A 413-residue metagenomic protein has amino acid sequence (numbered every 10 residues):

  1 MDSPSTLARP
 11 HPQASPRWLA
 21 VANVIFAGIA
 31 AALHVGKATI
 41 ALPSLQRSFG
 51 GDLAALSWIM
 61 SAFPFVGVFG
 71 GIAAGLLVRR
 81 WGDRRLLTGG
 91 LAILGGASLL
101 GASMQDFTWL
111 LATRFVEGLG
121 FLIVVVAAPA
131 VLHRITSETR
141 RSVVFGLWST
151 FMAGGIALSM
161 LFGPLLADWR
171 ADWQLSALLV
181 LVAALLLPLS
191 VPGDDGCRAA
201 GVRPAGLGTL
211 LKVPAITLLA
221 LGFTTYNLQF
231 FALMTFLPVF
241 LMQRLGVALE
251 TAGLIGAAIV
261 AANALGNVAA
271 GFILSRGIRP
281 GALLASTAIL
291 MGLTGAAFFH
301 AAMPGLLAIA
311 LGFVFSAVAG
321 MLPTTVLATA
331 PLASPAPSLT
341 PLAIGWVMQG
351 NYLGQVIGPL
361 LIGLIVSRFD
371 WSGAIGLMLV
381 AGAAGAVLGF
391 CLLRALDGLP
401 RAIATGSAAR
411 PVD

Functional and structural regions predicted by a protein language model:
T6-A14, V191-A220: Juxtamembrane intracellular "pre-TM" segments in multi-pass secondary transporters
T39, A215-V260, A264-N267: Extracytoplasmic gate region of multi-pass secondary transporters
F69-Q105: Conserved MFS/SLC helix-loop-helix module at the cytosolic interface between two early adjacent transmembrane helices
G70-G82, G266-R279: Helix-to-loop junctions at the C-terminal end of transmembrane segments in multipass secondary transporters
R80-G90, S275-I289: Cytoplasmic membrane-interface "Motif A"-like loop-to-helix N-cap segments of 12-TM Major Facilitator Superfamily
T113-F151: Cytoplasmic helix-loop-helix junction between adjacent transmembrane helices in 12-TM secondary transporters
E138, G146-V191: Helix-loop-helix hairpin linking two adjacent transmembrane segments in secondary transporters
P280-V326: C-terminal transmembrane helical hairpin of 12-TM major facilitator-type secondary transporters
